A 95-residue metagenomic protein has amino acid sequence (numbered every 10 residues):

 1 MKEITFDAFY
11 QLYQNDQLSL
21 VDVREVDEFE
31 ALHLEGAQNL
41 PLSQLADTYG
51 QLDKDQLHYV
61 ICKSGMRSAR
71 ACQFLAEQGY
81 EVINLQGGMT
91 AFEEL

Functional and structural regions predicted by a protein language model:
M1-S19, V26-L57, M66-L95: Rhodanese-like catalytic fold shared by cysteine-dependent sulfurtransferases and DSP/PTP-type phosphatases
I61: Short, surface-exposed ligand- or partner-binding patches at beta-edge/loop junctions that are enriched in aromatics
